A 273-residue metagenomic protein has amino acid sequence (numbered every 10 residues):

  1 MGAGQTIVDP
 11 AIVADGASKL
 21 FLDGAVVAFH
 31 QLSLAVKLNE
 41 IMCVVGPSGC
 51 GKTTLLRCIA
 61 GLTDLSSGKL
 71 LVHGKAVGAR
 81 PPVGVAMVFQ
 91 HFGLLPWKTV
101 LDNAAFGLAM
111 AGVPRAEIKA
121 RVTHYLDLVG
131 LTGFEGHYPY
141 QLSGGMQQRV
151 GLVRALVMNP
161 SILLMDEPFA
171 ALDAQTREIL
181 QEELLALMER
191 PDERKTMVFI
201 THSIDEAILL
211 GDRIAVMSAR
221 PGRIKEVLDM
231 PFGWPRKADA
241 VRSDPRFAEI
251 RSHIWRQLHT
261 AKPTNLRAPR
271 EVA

Functional and structural regions predicted by a protein language model:
V45-P47: The feature captures the beta-strand-to-loop junction immediately N-terminal to the Walker
A60: Helix-to-loop junction immediately C-terminal to a conserved catalytic motif
G68-A79: Conserved ABC transporter NBD signature motif
K98-A105: Short coil-to-helix segment of the ABC ATPase nucleotide-binding domain corresponding to the Q-loop/switch region
A105, A109, A116-F134, L185-A186: Conserved ABC ATPase "signature" region
Y138-L142, M146: Conserved ABC ATPase signature
V157-S161: A short, proline-enriched helix->beta-strand linker immediately N-terminal to the Walker B motif in ABC-type P-loop
